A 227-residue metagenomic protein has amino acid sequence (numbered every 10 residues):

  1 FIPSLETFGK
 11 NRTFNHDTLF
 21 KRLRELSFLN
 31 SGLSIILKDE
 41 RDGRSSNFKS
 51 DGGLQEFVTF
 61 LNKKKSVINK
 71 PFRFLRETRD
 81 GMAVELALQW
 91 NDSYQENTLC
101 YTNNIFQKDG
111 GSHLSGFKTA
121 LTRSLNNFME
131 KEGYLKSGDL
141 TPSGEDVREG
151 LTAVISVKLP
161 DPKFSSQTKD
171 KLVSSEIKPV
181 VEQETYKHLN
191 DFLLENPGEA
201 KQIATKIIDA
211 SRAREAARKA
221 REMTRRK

Functional and structural regions predicted by a protein language model:
F1-K227: GHKL-family ATPase ATP-binding module
